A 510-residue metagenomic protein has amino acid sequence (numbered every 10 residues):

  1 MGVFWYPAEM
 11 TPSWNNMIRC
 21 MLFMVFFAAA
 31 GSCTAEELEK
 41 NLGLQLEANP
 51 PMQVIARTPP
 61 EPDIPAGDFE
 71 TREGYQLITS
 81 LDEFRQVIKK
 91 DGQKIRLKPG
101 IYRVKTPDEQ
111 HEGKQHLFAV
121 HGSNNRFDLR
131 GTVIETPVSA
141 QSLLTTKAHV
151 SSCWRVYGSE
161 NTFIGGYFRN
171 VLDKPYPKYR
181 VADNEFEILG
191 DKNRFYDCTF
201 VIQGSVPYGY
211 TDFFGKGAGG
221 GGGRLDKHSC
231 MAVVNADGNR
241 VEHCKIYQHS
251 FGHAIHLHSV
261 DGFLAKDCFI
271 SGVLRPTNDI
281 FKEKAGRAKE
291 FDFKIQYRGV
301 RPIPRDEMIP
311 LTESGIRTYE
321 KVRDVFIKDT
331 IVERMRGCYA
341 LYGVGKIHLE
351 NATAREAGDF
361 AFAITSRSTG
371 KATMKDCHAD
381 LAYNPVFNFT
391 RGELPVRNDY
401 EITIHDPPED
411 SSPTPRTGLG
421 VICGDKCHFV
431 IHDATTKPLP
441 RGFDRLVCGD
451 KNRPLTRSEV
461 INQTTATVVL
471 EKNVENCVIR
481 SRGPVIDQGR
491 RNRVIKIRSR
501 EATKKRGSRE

Functional and structural regions predicted by a protein language model:
Y6, P12-M17: Short, positively charged and aromatic/hydrophobic N-terminal segments
C20-A30: Bacterial N-terminal signal peptides
C33-A35: Boundary at the C-terminal end of the N-terminal hydrophobic targeting segment
E37-E83: Right-handed parallel beta-helix/beta-solenoid
D68-T79, Q86-Q110, R126-G131: Glycine-rich repeat segments that build the extracellular carbohydrate-interaction surface of secreted and virion
R85-K90, R103-R126, E135-I164, N170-R194 (+3 more regions): Extracellular beta-strand-rich solenoid/capping regions of secreted or surface-exposed proteins that bind or remodel
L97, F127-L129, G158, T162-G165 (+11 more regions): All-beta strand scaffolds that present successive hydrophobic residues in beta-strands
T106-D108, T136-S142, L172-N184, F200 (+16 more regions): Short glycine/acidic-rich loop motifs that flank beta-strands on beta-rich extracellular proteins
